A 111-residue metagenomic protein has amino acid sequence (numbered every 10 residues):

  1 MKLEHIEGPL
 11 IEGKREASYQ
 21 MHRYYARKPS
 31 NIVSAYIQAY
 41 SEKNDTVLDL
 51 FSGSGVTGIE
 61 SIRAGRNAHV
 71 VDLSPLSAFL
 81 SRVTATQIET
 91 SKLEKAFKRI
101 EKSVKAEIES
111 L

Functional and structural regions predicted by a protein language model:
M1-L111: S-adenosyl-L-methionine-dependent nucleic acid methyltransferase catalytic domains
